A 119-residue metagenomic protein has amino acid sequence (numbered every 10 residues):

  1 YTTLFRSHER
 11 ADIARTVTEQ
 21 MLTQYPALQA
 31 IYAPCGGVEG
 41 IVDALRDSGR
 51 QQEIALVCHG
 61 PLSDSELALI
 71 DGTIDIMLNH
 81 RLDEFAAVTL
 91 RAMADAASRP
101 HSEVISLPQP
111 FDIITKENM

Functional and structural regions predicted by a protein language model:
Y1-L4: Short, small-residue-biased leader/transition segments that mark boundaries at the very start of proteins
R6-D64: Hydrophobic alpha-helical
Q24, A44, G72, A96-P100: Change "in soluble alpha/beta enzymes" to "in soluble alpha/beta proteins
H59-S63, H80-F85: Short, acidic/turn-prone active-site loops that include or flank metal/cofactor- and phosphate-binding residues
L62-I70, I74: Flexible loop/hinge segments that line or gate small-molecule binding clefts
D71-D83: Short beta-strand elements at the ligand-binding edges of bilobed clamshell
L82-M119: Hinge/cleft segment of the Venus flytrap/periplasmic-binding protein
